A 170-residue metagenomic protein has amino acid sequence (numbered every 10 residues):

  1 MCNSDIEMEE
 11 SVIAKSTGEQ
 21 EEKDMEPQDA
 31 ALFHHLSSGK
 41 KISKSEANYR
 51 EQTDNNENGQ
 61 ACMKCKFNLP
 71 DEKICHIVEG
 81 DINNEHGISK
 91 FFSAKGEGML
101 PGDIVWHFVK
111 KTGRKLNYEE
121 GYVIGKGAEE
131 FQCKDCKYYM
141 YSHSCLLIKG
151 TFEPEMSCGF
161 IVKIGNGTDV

Functional and structural regions predicted by a protein language model:
C2-V170: Cysteine-centered metal-binding/redox modules
